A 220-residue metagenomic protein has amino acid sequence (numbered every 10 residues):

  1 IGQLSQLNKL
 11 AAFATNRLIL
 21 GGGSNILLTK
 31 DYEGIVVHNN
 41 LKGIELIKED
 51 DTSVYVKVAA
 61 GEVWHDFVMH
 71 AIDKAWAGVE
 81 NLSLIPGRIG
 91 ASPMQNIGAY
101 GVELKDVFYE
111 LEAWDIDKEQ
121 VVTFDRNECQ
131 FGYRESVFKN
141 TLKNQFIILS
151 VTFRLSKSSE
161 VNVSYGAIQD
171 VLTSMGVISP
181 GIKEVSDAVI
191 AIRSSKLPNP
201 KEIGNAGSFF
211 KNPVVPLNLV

Functional and structural regions predicted by a protein language model:
I1-L111, D115-D117: Anion-binding (especially nucleotide phosphate/pyrophosphate-binding) glycine-rich loop and adjoining beta-alpha core
I26, V121-V220: Phosphate/pyrophosphate- and phosphate-bearing ligand-binding catalytic cores of soluble enzymes
